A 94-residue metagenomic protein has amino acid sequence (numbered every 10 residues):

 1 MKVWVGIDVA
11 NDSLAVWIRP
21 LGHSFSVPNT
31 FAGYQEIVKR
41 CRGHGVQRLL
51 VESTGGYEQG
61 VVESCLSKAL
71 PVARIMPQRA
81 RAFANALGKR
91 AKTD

Functional and structural regions predicted by a protein language model:
M1-D94: Phosphate- and other anionic-substrate recognition elements at nucleic-acid/protein interfaces
